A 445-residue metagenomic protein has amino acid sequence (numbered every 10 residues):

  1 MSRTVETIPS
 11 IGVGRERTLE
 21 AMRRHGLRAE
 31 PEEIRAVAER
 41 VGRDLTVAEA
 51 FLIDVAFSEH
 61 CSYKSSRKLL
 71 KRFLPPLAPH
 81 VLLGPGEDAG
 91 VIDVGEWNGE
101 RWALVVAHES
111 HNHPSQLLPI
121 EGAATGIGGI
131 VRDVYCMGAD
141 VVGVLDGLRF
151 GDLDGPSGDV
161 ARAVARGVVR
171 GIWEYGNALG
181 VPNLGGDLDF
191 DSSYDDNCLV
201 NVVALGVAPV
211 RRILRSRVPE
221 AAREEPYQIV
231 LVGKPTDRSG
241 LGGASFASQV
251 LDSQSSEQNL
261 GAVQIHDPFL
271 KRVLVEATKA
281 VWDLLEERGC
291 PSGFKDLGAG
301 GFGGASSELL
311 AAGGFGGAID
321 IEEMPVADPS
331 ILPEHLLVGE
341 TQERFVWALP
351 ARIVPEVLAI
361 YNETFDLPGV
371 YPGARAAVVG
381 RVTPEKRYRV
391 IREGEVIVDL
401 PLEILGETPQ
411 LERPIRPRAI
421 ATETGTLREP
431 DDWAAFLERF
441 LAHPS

Functional and structural regions predicted by a protein language model:
S2-S445: Glycine/proline-enriched, intrinsically flexible loops and inter-domain linkers
